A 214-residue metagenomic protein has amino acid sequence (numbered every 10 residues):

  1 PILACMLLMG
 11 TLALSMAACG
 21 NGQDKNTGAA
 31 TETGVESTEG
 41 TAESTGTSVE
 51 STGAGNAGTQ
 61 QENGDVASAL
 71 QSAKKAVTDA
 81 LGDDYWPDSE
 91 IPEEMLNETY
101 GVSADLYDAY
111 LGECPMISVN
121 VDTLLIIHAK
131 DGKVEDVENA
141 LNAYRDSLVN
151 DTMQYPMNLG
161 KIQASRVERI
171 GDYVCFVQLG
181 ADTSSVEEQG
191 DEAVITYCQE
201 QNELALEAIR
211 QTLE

Functional and structural regions predicted by a protein language model:
P1-M6: Bacterial N-terminal signal peptides that target proteins for export
L14-A18: C-terminal motif of bacterial Sec signal peptides marking the signal peptidase cleavage site
G20-N97: N-terminal, intrinsically disordered, polar/charged segments of Gram-positive cell-envelope systems that serve as
D83-D122: Short, compositionally biased low-complexity segments enriched in polar/charged residues
N120-D131: A short acidic-to-branched-hydrophobic micro-motif
G132-N139, V186: Short, conserved charged micro-motifs
V137-R145, A205, I209: Short amphipathic alpha-helices in soluble, non-transmembrane regions that often serve as interface/regulatory elements
L159-E214: A short, solvent-exposed beta-edge/loop patch
